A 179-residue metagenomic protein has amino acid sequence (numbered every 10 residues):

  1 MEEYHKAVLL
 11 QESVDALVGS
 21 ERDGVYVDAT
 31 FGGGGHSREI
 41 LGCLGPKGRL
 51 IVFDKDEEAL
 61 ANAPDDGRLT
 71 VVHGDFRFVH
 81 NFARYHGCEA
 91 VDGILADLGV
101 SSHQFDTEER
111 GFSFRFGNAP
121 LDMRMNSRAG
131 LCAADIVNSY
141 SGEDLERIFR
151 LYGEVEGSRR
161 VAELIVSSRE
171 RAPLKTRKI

Functional and structural regions predicted by a protein language model:
M1-I179: S-adenosyl-L-methionine-dependent methyltransferase catalytic core, i.e., the SAM/SAH-binding region
